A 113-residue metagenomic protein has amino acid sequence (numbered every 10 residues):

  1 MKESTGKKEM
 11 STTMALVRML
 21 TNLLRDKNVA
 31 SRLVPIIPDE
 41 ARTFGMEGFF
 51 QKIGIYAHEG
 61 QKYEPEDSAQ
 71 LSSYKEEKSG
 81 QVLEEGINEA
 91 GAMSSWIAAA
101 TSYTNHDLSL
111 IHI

Functional and structural regions predicted by a protein language model:
M1-I111: Thiamine diphosphate
